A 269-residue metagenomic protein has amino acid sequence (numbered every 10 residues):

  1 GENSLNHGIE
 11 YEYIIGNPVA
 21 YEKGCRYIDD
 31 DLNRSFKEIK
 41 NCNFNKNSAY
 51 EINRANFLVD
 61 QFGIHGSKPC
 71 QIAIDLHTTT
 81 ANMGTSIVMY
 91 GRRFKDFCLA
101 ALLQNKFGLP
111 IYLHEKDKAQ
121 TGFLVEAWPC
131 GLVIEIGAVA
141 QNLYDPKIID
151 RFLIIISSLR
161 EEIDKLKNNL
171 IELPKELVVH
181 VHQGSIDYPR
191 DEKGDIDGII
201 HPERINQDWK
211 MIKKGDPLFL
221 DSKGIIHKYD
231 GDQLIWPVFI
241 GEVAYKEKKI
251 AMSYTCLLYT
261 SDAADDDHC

Functional and structural regions predicted by a protein language model:
N3-K147: Active-site/substrate-binding loop(s) of hydrolase catalytic cores
V59, A101-Q104, I149, L153-S157 (+2 more regions): Predominant activation on well-ordered alpha-helical scaffold segments within soluble catalytic domains
C130, R151, I199: A conserved mid-domain beta-alpha-beta active-site/ligand-binding segment of alpha/beta enzyme cores
A138-L177: Anionic-ligand-binding alpha/beta catalytic cores of soluble enzymes and soluble regulatory domains that recognize
N169-D232: Acidic, Ser/Thr-rich low-complexity intrinsically disordered segments
Y229-K246: Short, compositionally biased
V243-L258: Beta-strand/loop-dominated core regions that host nucleotide or nucleotide-derived cofactor-binding catalytic loops
Y259-D267: Conserved small/polar residues in nucleotide/adenosyl-binding loops
